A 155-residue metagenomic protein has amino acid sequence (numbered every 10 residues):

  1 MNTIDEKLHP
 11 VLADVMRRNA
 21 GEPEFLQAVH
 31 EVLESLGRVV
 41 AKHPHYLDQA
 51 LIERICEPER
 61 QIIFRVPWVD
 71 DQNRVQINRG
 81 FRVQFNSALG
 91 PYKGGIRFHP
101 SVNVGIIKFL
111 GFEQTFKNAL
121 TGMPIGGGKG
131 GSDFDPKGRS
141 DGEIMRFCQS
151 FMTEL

Functional and structural regions predicted by a protein language model:
M1-L155: N-terminal ligand-binding/catalytic initiation module
